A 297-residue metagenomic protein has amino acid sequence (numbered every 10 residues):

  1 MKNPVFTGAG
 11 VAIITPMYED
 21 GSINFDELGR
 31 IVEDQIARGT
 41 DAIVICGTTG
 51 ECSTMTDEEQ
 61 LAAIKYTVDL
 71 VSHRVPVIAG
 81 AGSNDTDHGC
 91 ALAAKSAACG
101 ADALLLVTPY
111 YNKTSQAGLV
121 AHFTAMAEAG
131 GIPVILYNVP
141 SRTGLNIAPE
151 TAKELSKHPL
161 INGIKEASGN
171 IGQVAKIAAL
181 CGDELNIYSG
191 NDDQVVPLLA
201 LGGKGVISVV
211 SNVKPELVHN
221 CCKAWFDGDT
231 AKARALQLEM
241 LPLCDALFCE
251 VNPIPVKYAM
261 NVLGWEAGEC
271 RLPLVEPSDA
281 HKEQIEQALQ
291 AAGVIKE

Functional and structural regions predicted by a protein language model:
K2-V11, T15-G144: Active-site beta->alpha loop and helix N-cap motifs at the rims of alpha/beta catalytic domains
V5-P16, R38-T40, A200-G203, I207-E297: C-terminal alpha-helical cap/extension of soluble enzyme domains
F25, G29-V32, P149, K282-L289: Short, amphipathic alpha-helical "lid/cap" segments that border enzyme active or binding sites
L28, Q60, I64, G89 (+6 more regions): A general structural signal for well-ordered alpha-helical segments in protein cores
T54-M55, G89, S115-Q116, N146 (+4 more regions): Short Asp/Glu-rich motifs
A62, Y66-V71, K95, C99 (+8 more regions): Alpha-helical structural signal in soluble globular domains
E128, R142-F248: Catalytic alpha/beta core domains of metabolic enzymes, predominantly
N138, L160-I161, R271-L272: Glycine-rich phosphate-binding "P-loop"
